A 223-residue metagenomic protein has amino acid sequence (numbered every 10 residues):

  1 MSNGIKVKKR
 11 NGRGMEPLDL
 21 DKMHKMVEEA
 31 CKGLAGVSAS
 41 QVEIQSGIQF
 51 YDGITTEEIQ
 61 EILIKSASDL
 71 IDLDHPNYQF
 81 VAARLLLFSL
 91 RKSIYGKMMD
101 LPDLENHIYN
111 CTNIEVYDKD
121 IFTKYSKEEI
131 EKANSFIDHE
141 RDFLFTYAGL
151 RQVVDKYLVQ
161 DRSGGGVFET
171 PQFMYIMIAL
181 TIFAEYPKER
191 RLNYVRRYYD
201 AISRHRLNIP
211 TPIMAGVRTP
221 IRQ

Functional and structural regions predicted by a protein language model:
M1-Q223: Extended catalytic cores of very large enzyme megasubunits
